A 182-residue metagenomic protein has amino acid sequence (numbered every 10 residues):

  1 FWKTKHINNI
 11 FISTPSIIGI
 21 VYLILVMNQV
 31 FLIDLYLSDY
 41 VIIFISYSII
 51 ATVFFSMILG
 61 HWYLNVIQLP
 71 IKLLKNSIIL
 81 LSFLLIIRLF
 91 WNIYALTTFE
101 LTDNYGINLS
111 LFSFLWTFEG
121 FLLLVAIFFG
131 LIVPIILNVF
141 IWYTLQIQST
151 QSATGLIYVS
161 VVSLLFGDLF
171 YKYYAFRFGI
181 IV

Functional and structural regions predicted by a protein language model:
F1-P134: Long, contiguous internal "core" modules enriched in hydrophobic/ aromatic residues
I20-I24, V162-L169: Aromatic-anchored segments of alpha-helical transmembrane domains
A95-T98, S152, Y174-R177: Long, hydrophobic, amphipathic alpha-helical segments used as structural scaffolds
F128-I141, V161: Hydrophobic alpha-helical membrane segments
W142-S163: Interfacial loop-to-transmembrane junctions
D168-V182: Juxtamembrane boundary at the C-terminal end of a transmembrane helix
